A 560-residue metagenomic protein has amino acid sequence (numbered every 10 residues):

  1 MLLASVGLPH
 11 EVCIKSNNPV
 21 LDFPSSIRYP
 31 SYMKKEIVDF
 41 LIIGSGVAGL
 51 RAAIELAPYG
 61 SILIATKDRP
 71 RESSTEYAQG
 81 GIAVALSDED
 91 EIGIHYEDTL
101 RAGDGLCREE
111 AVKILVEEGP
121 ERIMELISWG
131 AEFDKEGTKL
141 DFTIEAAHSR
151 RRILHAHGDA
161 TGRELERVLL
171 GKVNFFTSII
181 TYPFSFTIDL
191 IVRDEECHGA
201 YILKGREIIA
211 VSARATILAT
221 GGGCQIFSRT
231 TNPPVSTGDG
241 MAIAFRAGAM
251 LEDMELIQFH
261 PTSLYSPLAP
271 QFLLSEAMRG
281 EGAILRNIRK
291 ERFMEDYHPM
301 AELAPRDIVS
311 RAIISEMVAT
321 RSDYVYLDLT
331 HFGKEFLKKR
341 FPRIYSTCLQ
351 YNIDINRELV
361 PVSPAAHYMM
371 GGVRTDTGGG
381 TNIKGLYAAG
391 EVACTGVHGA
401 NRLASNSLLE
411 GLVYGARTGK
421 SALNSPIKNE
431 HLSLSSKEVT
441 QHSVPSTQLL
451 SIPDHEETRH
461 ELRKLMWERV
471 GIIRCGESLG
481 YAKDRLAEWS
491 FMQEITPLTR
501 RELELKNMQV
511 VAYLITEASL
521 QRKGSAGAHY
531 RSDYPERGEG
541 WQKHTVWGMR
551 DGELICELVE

Functional and structural regions predicted by a protein language model:
E36-V38, E55, P70-R71, A78-A83 (+7 more regions): Glycine- and aromatic-enriched mobile tails/lids
F40-I64: N-terminal Rossmann-like FAD-binding beta1-loop-alpha1 element of flavoenzymes
P70, I243, A249-V360, L412 (+1 more regions): An anion/pyrophosphate-binding glycine-rich loop and adjacent beta-alpha core in soluble alpha-beta enzymes
A83-L115: Glycine-rich active-site loop/strand segments that organize a redox cofactor
C107-E117, I153-V168, Y182, T230-G238 (+3 more regions): Short beta-strand to alpha-helix junction loop
S128-I208, S212, A219, S263-S266 (+1 more regions): Conserved redox-cofactor binding core of oxidoreductases
D189-G205, A210, I353-V397, L403: FAD-site-proximal beta/loop scaffold in flavoenzymes
A213-A215, A219-C224, V392: Glycine-/small-residue-rich beta->alpha transition segments that form the dinucleotide
